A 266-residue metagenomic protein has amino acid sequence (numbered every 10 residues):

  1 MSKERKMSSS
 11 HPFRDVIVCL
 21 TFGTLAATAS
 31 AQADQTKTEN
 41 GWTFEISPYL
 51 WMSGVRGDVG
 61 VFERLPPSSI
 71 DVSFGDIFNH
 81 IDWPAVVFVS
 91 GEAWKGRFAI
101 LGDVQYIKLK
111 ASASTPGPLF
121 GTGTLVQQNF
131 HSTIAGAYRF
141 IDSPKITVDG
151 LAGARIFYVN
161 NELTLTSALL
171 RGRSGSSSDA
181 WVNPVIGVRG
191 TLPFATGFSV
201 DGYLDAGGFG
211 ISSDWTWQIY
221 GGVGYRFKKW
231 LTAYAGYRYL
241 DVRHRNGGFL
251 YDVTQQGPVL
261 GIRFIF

Functional and structural regions predicted by a protein language model:
M1-G41: Cleavable N-terminal export/targeting peptides
A31-D103, R263-I265: Short glycine/proline- and aromatic-enriched beta-strand/turn motifs that initiate or cap beta-hairpins
E45-Y49, L101-Q105, L151-R155, Y203-D205 (+1 more regions): Transmembrane beta-strands of outer-membrane beta-barrel proteins
I46-P48, V89-K95, I134-Y138, A152-A154 (+4 more regions): Residues on the lipid-exposed face of transmembrane beta-strands in outer-membrane beta-barrel proteins
V55-W83, V104-H131, F157-W181, F209-I211 (+1 more regions): Extracellular/periplasm-exposed beta-strand and loop segments of Gram-negative cell-envelope proteins, dominated by
R97-I100, P144-I146, T196-V200, W230-A233: Repeated loop/turn-to-beta-strand initiation elements of outer-membrane beta-barrel proteins
F198-D214, Y239-L240: Transmembrane beta-strand segments that form the barrel wall of outer-membrane beta-barrel proteins
Q218-F266: Predominantly the C-terminal beta-signal and adjacent terminal strand-loop region of outer-membrane beta-barrel
